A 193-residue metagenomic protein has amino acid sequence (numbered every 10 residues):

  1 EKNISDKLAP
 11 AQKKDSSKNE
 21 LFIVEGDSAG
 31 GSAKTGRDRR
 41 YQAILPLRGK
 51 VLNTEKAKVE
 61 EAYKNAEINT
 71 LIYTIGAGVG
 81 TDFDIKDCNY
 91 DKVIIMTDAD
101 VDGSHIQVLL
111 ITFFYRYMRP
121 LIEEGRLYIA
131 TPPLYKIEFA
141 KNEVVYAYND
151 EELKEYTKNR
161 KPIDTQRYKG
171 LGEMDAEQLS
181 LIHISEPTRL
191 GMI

Functional and structural regions predicted by a protein language model:
E1-S185, R189: Conserved phosphate-chemistry cores used by DNA topoisomerases
